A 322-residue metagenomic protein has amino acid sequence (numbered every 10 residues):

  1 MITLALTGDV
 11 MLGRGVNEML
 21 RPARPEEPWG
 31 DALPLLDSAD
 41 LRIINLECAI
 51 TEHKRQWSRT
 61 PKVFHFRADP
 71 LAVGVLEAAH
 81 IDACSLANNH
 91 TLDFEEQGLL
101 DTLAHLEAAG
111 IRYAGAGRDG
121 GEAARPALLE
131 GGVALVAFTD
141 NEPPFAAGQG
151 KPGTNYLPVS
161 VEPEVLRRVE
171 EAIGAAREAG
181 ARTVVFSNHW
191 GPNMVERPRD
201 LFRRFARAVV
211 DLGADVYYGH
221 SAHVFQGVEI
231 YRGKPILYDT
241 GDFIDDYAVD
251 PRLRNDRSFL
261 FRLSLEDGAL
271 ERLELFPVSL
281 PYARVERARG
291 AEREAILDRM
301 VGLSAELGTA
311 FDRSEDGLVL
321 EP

Functional and structural regions predicted by a protein language model:
M1-A87, E95, T102: N-terminal catalytic scaffold of extracellular/periplasmic and nuclease hydrolases that process anionic headgroups
L6-G8, R42-E47, A79-N89, R112-G117 (+4 more regions): Active-site neighborhood of phospho(di)ester-bond hydrolases with catalytic His/Asp-centered motifs
G13-G15, I50-H53, N89-L103, G120-P126 (+4 more regions): Active-site environment of divalent metal-dependent phosphoester hydrolases
R14, E18, R252-P322: A short C-terminal boundary segment appended to hydrolase-like catalytic domains
N17-G30, V63-R67, E130-V184, E286: Binuclear metal-dependent hydrolase catalytic cores centered on His/Asp/Glu-rich metal-binding motifs
A39-T51, A87-N89, I173-R197: Short acidic, glycine-rich surface-loop motifs adjacent to enzyme active sites
E52-E77, R182-G213: Active-site-proximal segments of metal-dependent phosphoesterases and phosphodiesterases across multiple
H80-A83, P198-F259: Conserved beta-sheet core of the metallophosphoesterase superfamily
